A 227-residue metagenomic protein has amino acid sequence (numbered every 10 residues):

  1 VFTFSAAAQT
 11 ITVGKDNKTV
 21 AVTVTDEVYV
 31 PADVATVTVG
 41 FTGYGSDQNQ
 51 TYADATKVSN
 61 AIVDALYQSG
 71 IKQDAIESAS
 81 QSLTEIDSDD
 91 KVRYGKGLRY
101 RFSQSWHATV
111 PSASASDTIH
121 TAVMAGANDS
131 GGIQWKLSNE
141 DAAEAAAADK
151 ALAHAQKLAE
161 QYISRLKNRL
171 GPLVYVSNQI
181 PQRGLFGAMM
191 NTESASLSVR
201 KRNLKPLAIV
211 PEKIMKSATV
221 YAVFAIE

Functional and structural regions predicted by a protein language model:
T3-E227: Short, charge-dense linear interaction motifs
